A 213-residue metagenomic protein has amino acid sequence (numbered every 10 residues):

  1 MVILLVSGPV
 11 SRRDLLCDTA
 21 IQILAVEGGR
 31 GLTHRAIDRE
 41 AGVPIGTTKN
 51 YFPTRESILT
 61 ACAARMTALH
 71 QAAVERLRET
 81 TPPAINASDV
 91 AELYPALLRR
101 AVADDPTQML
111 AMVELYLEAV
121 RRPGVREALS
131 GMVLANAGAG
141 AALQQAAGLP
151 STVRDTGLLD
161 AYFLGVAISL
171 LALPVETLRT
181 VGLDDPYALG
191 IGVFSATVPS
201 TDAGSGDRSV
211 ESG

Functional and structural regions predicted by a protein language model:
M1-S7, P150: Short, intrinsically disordered or compositionally biased N-terminal tails of bacterial proteins
L15, T19-A61: Helix-turn-helix
L15, T19-V26, A72-R76, T80 (+3 more regions): Solvent-exposed, amphipathic alpha-helical segments
A64-H70: Short, basic, alpha-helical segments at the C-terminal edge of helix-turn-helix-like DNA-binding modules
V74-M109, T156-L159: Hydrophobic alpha-helical connector segments
T81, A119, L170-P174: Secondary-structure edge/capping motif, primarily at the C-terminal ends of alpha-helices and the immediately following
A103-V113, V120-A147, G157: Amphipathic alpha-helical packing segments from all-alpha helical-bundle domains
R126, S130, Q145-G213: Hydrophobic/aromatic-rich alpha-helical bundle segments in the mid-to-C-terminal region
